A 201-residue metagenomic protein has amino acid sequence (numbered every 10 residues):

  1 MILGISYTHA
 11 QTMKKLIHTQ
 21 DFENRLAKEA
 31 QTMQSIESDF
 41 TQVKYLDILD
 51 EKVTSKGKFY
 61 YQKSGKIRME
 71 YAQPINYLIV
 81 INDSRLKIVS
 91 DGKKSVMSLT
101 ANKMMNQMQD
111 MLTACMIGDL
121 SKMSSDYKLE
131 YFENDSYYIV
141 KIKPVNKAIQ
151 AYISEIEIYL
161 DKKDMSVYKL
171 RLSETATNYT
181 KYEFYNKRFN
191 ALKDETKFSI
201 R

Functional and structural regions predicted by a protein language model:
I5-A10: Sec/Tat signal peptide C-region and signal peptidase I cleavage site
T12-K15, K28-T32, K44, K52 (+2 more regions): Flexible, processing/modification-adjacent segments and terminal tails in exported/periplasmic/extracellular proteins
Q34-I36, S55-G57, K63-G65, I75 (+6 more regions): Envelope-exposed proteins and targeting segments
E37-V53, G57-Y60: An N-terminal domain-cap segment
F40, I67-Y71, L86-V89, V140-I142 (+1 more regions): Short hydrophobic/aromatic-rich beta-strand segments that constitute the beta-sheet cores of beta-sandwich/beta-barrel
D47-E51, L78, A148-A151, A176: Short glycine/serine/proline-enriched coil/turn segments at secondary-structure junctions
K58-D110, T180: An acidic-aromatic
M97, L120-R201: Gly/Pro-enriched, hydrophobic low-complexity segments that function as extracytoplasmic propeptides/linkers
